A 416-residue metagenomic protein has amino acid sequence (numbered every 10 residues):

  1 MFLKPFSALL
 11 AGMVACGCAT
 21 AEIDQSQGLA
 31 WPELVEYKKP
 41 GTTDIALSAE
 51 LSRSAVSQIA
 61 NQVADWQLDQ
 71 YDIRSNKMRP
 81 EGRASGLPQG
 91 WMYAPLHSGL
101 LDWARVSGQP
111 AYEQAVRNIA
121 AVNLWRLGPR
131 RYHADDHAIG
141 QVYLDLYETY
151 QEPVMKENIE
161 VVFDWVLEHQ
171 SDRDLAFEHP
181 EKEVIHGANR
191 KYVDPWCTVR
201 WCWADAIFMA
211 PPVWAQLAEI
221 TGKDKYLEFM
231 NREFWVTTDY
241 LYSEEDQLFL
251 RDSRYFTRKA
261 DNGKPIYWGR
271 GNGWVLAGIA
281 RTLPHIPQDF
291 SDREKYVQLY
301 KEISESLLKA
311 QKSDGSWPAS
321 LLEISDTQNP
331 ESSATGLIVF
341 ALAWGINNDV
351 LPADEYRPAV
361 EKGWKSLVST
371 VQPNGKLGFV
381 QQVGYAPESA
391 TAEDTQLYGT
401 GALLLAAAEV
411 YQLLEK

Functional and structural regions predicted by a protein language model:
M1-A8: Bacterial N-terminal signal peptides that target proteins for export
C16-G17: C-terminal motif of bacterial Sec signal peptides marking the signal peptidase cleavage site
S26-A94, V106-E113, R126-G140, L146-W165 (+5 more regions): CBM-like carbohydrate-recognition segments
P80-G82, A120, H179-I185, D252-T257 (+2 more regions): Short linear capping/connector segments at secondary-structure termini
E113-R117, W125-F256, D261-Y267, N374: Extended ligand-binding groove/face enriched in aromatic
K191-D194, S325, E393: A beta-strand edge to alpha-helix "cap/lid" segment located at domain peripheries
A204-F208, P212-L321, Q328-V339, L351-V380 (+3 more regions): Extended ligand-binding clefts on enzyme/binding-domain cores
